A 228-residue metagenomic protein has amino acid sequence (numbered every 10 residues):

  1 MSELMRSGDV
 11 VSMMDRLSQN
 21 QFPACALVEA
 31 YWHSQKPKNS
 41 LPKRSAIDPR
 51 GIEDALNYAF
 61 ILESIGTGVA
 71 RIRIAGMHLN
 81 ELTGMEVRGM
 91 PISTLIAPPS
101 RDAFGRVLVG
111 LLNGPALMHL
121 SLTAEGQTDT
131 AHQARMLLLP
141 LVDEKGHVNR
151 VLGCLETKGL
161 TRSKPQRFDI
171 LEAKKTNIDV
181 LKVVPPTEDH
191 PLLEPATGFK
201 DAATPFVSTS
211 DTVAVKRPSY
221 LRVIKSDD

Functional and structural regions predicted by a protein language model:
S2-S7, V11-K174: Sensory/regulatory domains in signal-transduction proteins
M13, L181-D227: Short hydrophobic short-linear motifs embedded in intrinsically disordered terminal tails or helical linkers
K158-A196: Juxtadomain coupling helices with adjacent low-complexity linkers
